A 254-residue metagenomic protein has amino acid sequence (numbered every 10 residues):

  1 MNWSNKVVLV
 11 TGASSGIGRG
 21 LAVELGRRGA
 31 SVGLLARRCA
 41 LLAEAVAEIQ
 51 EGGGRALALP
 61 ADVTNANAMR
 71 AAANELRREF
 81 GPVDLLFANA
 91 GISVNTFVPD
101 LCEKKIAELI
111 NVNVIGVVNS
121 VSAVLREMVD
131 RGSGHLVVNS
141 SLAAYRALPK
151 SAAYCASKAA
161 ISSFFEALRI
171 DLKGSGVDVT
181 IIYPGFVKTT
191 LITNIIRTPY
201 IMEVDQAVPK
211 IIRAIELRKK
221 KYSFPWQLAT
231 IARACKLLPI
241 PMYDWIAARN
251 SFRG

Functional and structural regions predicted by a protein language model:
S14-G16: Conserved glycine-rich cofactor-binding loop
R28-A45: Conserved glycine-rich Rossmann-like NAD(P)H-binding loop of the short-chain dehydrogenase/reductase
C39, P60-A71, E103: The beta1-alpha1 cofactor-binding region of Rossmann-like NAD(H)/NADP(H)-dependent oxidoreductases
F97-V98, C102-I110: Substrate-binding pocket helix/loop in short-chain dehydrogenase/reductase
V121, S157: Active-site helix of classical SDR
S141: Residue(s) in the substrate-gating loop at a strand-loop-helix junction that position the organic substrate next
I181, I196-A232: C-terminal helical subdomain
